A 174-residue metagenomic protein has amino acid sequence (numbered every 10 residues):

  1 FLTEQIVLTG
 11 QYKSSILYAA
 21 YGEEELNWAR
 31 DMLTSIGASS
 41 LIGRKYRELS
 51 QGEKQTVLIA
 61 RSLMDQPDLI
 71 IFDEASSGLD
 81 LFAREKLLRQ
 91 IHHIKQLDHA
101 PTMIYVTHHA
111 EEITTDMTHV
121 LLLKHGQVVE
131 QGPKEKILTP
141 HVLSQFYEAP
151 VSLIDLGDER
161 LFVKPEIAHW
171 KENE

Functional and structural regions predicted by a protein language model:
L8, E23-L41, Q66: Conserved ABC ATPase "signature" region
K45-L49, E53: Conserved ABC ATPase signature
I70-E74: Catalytic Walker B motif of ABC-type/P-loop ATPase nucleotide-binding domains
E85-H99: Helical segment within the ABC ATPase nucleotide-binding domain
Q131-G132: ABC ATPase "signature
F146-E174: ABC ATPase nucleotide-binding domains
